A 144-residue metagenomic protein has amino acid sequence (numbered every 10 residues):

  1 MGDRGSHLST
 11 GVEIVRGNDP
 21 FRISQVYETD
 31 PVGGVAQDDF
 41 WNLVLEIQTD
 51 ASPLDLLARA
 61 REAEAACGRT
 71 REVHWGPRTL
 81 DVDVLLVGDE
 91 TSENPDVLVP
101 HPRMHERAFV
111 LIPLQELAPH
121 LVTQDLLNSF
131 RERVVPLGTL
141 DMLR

Functional and structural regions predicted by a protein language model:
M1-N18, I23-E28: N-terminal beta1-alpha1 ligand-phosphate binding loop
S24, P31-D39, L54-R144: Flexible, gly/pro- and Lys/Arg-enriched active-site loops
N42: Active-site-adjacent structural patch at catalytic or cofactor/ligand-binding sites
T49-S52: Helix N-cap motif at beta-to-alpha junctions
